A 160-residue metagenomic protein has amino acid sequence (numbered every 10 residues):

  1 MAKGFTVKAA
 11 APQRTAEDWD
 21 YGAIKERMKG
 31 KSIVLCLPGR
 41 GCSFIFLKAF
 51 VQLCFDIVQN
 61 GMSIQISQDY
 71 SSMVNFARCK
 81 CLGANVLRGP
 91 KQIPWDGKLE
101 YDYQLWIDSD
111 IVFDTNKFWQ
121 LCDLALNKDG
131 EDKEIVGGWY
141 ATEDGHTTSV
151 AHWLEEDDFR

Functional and structural regions predicted by a protein language model:
A2-S72: N-proximal low-complexity "stem/linker" segments adjacent to membrane-targeting elements
F46, A77, K117-F118: Residues at alpha-helix caps and immediate loop-helix transition turns in enzyme cores, especially N- and C-cap
A49-Q52, K80, Q120: Alpha-helical elements of Rossmann-like donor-binding domains used by nucleotide-donor carbohydrate transfer enzymes
V74-G97: Short, conserved alpha-helix that lines the donor NDP-sugar binding/gating region of sugar-transfer enzymes
Q92-V112: Short beta-strand-to-loop acidic/aromatic patch adjacent to the donor-nucleotide binding site
D114-R160: Conserved catalytic core of nucleotide-sugar-dependent glycosyltransferases
